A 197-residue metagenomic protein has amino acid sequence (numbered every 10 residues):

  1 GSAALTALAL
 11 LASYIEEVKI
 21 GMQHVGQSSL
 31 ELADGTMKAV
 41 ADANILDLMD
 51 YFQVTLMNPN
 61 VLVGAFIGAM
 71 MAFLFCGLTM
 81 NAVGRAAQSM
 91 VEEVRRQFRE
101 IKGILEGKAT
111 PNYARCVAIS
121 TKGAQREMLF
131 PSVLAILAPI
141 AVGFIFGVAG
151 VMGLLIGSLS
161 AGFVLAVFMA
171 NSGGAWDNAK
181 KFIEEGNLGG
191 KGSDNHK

Functional and structural regions predicted by a protein language model:
G1-K197: Hydrophobic packing and interface segments
